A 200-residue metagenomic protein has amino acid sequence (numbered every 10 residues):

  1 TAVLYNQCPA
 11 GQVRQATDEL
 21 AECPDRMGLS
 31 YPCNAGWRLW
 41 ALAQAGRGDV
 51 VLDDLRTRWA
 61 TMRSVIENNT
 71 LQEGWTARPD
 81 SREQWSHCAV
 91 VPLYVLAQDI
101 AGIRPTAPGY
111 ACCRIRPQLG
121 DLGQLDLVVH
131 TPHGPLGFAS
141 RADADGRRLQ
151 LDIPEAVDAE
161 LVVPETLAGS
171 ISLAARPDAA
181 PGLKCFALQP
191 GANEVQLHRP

Functional and structural regions predicted by a protein language model:
T1-A35, D53-A60, V65-T76: Extended glycan-interaction surfaces of carbohydrate-active proteins
T1-G11, W37-G46, A97-I103, P164: Well-ordered alpha-helical scaffold segments within catalytic/enzyme domains
R14-D18, W40, Y94: Amphipathic, non-transmembrane alpha-helical secondary structure
D25-S30, L42, D80-Q84: Alpha-helix capping and helix-loop boundary segments enriched in small/acidic/polar residues
P32-G36, C88-V91: Short, solvent-exposed loop/turn segments at the edges of secondary structure
D49-P200: Non-catalytic C-terminal accessory modules of carbohydrate-active enzymes
